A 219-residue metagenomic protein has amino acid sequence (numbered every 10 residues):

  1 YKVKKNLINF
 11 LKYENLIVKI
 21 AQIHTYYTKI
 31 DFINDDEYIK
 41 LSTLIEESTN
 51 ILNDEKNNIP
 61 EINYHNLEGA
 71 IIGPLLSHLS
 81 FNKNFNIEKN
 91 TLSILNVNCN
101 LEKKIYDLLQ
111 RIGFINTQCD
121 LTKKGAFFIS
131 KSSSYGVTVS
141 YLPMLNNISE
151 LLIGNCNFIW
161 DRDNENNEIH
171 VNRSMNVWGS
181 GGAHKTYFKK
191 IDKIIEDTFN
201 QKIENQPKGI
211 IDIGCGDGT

Functional and structural regions predicted by a protein language model:
Y1-G209: Conserved Class I S-adenosyl-L-methionine-dependent methyltransferase catalytic core
N205-T219: Conserved class I S-adenosyl-L-methionine
